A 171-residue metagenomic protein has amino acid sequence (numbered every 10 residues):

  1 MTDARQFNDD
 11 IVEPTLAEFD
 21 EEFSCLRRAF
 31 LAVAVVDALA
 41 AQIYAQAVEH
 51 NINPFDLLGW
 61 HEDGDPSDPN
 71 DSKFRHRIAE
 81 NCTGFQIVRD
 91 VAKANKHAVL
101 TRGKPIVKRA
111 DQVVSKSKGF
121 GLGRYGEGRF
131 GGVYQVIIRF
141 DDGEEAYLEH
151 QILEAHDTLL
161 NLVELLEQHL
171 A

Functional and structural regions predicted by a protein language model:
M1-F30, V48, I52-A171: Acidic, Ser/Thr/Gly/Pro-rich intrinsically disordered interaction regions
I11, V35-Q42: Amphipathic, well-ordered alpha-helical segments in soluble domains
A45: Glycine-rich, acidic and aromatic/proline-enriched surface loops and short helix-turn segments that act as binding
